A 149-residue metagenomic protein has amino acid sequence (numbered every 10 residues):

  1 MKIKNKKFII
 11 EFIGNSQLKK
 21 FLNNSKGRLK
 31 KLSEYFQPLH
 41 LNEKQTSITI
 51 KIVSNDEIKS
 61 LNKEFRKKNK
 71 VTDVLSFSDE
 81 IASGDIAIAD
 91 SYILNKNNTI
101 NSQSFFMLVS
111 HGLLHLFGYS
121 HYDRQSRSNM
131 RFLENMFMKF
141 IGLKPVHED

Functional and structural regions predicted by a protein language model:
M1-L108, L114-D149: An acidic/histidine-cluster motif and surrounding catalytic segment that typifies divalent-metal-assisted enzyme active
